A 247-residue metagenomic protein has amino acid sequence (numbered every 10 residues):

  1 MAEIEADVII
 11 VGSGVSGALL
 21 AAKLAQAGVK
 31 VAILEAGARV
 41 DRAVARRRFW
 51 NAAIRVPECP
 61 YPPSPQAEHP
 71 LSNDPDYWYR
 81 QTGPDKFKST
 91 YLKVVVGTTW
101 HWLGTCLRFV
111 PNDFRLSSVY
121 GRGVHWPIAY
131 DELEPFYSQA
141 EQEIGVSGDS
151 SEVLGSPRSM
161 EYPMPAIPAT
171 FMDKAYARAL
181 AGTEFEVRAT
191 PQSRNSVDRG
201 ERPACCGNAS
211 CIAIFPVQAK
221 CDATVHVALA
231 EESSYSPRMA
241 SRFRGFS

Functional and structural regions predicted by a protein language model:
M1-A2, S236: Surface-exposed acidic, glycine-flexible loop patches that form ligand/cofactor-binding and adhesion interfaces
A2-S117, R122, P127-D131, P135-S138: N-terminal glycine-rich phosphate/pyrophosphate-binding loop and immediately adjacent elements
P63-L71, W78-T82, K93, T105 (+1 more regions): Conserved redox-cofactor binding core of oxidoreductases
G245-S247: Conserved beta-strand-loop-beta-strand element in the redox core of flavoprotein oxidoreductases
